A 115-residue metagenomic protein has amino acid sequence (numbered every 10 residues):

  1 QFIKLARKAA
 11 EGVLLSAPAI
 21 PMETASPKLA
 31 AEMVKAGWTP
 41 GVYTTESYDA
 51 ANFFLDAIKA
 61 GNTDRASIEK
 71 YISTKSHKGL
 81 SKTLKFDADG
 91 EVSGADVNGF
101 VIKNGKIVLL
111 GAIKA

Functional and structural regions predicted by a protein language model:
Q1-A115: Extracytosolic ligand-binding ectodomains
